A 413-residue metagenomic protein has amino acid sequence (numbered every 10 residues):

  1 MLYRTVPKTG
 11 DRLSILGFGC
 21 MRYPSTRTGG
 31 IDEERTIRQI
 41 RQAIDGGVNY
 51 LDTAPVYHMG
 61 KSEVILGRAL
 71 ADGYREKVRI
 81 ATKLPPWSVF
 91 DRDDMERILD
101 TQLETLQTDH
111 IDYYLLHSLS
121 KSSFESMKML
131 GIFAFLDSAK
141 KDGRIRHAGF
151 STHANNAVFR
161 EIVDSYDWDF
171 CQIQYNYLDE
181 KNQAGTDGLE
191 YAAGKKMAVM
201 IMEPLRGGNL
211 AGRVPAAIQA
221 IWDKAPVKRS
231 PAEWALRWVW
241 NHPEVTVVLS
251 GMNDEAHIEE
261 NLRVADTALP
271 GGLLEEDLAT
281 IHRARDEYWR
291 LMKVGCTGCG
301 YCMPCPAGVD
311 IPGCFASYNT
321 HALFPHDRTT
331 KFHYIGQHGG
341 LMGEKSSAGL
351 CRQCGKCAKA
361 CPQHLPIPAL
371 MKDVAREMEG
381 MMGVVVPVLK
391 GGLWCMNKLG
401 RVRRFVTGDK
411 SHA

Functional and structural regions predicted by a protein language model:
M1-V78, K141: N-terminal binding-site loop/beta-alpha segment at the start of enzyme catalytic domains that lines or forms
V6, F18, A43, L51 (+12 more regions): Conserved, mostly hydrophobic/aromatic
G19, A54-Y57, Y114-H117, S151 (+3 more regions): Conserved residues at the C-terminal ends of beta-strands
R27, I31, W87-L205, R213-Q219 (+2 more regions): Glycine/proline-rich, positively charged, aromatic-decorated active-site loop/lid region on the catalytic face
Q42, G46, T105-L106, Y166 (+1 more regions): Structural motif
N49, R68, D187-A413: Structured C-terminal cap/extension of enzyme domains
Y50-V56, R146-F150, Q172-I173, V247-L249 (+1 more regions): Short catalytic-loop micro-motif centered on adjacent basic/acidic residues
Y57, G73-R92, H117: Structural motif corresponding to the early beta-alpha repeats
